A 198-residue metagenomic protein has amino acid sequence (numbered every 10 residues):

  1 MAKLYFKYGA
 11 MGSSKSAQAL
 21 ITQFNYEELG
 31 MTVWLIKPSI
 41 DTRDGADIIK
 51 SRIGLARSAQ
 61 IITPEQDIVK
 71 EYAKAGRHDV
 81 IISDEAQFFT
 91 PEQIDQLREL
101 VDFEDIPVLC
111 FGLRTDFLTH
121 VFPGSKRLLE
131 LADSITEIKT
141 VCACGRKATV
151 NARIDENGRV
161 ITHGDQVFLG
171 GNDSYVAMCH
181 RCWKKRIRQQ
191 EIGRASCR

Functional and structural regions predicted by a protein language model:
M1-Y72, D116-R127, E137-T140, I161-D165 (+1 more regions): Conserved P-loop
T32, P107, S134: Residues at the starts of beta-strands that form the adenosine-phosphate
A75-V80: Short acidic/histidine-rich motifs immediately flanking catalytic phosphotransfer sites in two-component signaling
D84-A86, G112-L113: Walker B catalytic acidic pair
A86-L97, F117-F122: Conserved ATPase-coupling elements of RecA-like P-loop NTPase cores
V101-P123: Sensor-1/coupling segment of RecA-like P-loop NTPase cores
D133, K139-V160: Conserved AAA+ ATPase core "coupling" helix
A195-R198: Conserved small/polar residues in nucleotide/adenosyl-binding loops
